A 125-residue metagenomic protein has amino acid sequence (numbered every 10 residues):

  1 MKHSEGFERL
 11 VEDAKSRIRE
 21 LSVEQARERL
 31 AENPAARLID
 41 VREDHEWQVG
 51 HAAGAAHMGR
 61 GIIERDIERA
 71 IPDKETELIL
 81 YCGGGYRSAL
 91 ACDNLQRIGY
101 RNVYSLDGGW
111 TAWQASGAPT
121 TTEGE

Functional and structural regions predicted by a protein language model:
M1-R37, D44-E77, Y86-E125: Rhodanese-like catalytic fold shared by cysteine-dependent sulfurtransferases and DSP/PTP-type phosphatases
L80-C82: Short, surface-exposed ligand- or partner-binding patches at beta-edge/loop junctions that are enriched in aromatics
